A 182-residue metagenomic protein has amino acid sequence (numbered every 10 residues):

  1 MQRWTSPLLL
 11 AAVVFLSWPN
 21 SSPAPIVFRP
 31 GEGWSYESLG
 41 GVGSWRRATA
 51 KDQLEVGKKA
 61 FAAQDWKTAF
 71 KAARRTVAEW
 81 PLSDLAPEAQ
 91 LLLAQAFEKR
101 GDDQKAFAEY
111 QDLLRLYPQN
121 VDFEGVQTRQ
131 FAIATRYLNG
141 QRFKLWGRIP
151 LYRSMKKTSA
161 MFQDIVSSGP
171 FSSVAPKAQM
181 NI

Functional and structural regions predicted by a protein language model:
M1-L8: Bacterial N-terminal signal peptides that target proteins for export
A11-N20: Hydrophobic h-region of N-terminal signal peptides that target proteins for export in Gram-negative bacteria
N20-I182: Acidic, polar-rich low-complexity tracts and alpha-helical solenoid repeat scaffolds
